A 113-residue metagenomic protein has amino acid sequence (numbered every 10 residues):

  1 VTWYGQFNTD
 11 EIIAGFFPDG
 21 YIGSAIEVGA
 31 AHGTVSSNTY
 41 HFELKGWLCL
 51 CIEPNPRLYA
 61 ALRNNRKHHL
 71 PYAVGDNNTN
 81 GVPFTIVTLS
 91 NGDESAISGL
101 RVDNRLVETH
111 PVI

Functional and structural regions predicted by a protein language model:
V1-I113: Phosphate/nucleotide-binding beta-alpha loop and adjacent structural elements of enzyme active sites
